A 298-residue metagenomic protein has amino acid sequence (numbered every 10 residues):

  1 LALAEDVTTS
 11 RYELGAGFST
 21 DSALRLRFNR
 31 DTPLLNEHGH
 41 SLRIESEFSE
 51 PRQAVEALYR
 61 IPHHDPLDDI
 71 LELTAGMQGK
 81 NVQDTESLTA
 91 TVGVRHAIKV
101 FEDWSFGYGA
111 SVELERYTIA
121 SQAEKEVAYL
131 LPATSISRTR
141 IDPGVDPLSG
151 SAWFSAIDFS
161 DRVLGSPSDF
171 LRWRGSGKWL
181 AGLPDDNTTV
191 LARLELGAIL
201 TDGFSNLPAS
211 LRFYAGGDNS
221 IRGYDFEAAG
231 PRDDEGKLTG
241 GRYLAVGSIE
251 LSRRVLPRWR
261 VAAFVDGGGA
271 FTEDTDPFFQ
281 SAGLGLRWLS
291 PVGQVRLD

Functional and structural regions predicted by a protein language model:
A2, R30, Y59, G177 (+5 more regions): Hydrophobic, well-ordered secondary-structure elements that form the walls of internal hydrophobic environments
L3-F154, V190, R222-G223, E227-L238 (+1 more regions): Gram-negative/organellar outer-membrane beta-barrel architecture
S10-L14, L24, T118-K125, Y129-V255 (+2 more regions): C-terminal outer-membrane beta-barrel translocator/porin domains of Gram-negative envelope proteins and their
F48-R52, L183-D185, W288-V292: A generic beta-sheet turn/junction motif
L88, D169, W173, F278: Short, glycine/acidic-rich beta->alpha junctions
W259: Active-site-adjacent substrate-binding region of metalloamidase/peptidase-like peptide-processing proteins
T275-D298: C-terminal beta-signal and terminal closure region of outer-membrane beta-barrel proteins
